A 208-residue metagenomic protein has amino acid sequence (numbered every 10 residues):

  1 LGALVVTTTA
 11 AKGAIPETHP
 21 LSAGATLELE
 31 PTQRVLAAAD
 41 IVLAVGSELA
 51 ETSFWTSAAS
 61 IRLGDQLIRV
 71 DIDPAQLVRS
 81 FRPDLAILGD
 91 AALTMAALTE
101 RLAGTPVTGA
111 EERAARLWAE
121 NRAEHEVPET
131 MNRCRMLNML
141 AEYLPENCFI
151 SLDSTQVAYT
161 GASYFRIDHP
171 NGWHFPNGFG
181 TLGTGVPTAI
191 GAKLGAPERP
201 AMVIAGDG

Functional and structural regions predicted by a protein language model:
L1, A115-E198: Active-site diphosphate/adenylate-binding microenvironment
L1-I68, D168-E198: Glycine-rich, anion-gripping cofactor-binding loops and their flanking helix/strand elements in enzyme active sites
A11-P16, A50-E51, P74-V78, D84 (+3 more regions): Short gly/pro/ser/thr-enriched loop/turn and capping motifs at secondary-structure boundaries
I41, F149, P200-M202: Structural motif
A44-G46, D71, D153, I204-A205: Short beta-strand segments
F54-A58, S80-R82, T99-E100, A162-F165: Short amphipathic alpha-helical segments
G64-S154: Phosphate/pyrophosphate-binding active-site segments
E198-G208: DG-centered beta-turn motif at the end of beta-strands
